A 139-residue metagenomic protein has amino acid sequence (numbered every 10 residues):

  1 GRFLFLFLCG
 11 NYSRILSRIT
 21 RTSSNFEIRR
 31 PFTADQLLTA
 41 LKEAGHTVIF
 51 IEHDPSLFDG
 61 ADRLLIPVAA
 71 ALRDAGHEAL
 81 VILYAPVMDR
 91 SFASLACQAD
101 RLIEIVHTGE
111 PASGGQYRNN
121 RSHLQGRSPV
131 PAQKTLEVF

Functional and structural regions predicted by a protein language model:
G1-F139: N-terminal regions of ATP-driven nucleic-acid and macromolecular assemblies, encompassing P-loop NTP-binding domains
